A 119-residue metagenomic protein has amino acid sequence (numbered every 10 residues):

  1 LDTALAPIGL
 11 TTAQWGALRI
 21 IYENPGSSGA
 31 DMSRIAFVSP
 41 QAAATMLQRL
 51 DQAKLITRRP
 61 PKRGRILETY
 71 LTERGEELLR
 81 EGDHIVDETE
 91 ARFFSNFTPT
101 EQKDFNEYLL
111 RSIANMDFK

Functional and structural regions predicted by a protein language model:
L1-A42, A53: N-terminal helix-turn-helix DNA-binding core of bacterial DNA-binding proteins
G16, S28, I35, A42 (+4 more regions): Residues within well-formed alpha-helices
Q48-L110: Charged, amphipathic alpha-helical coiled-coil/dimerization segments
A114-K119: Generic C-terminal helix-cap and adjacent flexible tail
